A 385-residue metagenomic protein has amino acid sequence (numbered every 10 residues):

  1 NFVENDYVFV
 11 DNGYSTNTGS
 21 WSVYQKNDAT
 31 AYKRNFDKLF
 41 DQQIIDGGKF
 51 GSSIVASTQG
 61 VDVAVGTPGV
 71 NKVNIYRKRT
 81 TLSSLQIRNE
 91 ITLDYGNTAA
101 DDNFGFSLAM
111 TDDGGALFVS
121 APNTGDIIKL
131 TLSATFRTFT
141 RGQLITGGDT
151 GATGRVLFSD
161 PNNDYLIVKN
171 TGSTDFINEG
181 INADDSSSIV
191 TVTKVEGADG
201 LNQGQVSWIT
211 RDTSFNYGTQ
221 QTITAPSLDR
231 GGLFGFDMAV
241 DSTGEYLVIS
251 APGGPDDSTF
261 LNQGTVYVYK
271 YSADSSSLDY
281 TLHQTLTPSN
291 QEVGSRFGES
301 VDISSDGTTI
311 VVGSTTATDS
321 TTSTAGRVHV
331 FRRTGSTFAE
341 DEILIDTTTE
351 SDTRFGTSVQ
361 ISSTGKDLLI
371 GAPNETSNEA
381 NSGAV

Functional and structural regions predicted by a protein language model:
N1-G125, D199-V385: Conserved beta-strand/short-helix segments that make up beta-rich extracellular adhesion/recognition modules
N1-S15, W21-V23, G125-I177, D185-G200: Autoprocessing Asn-cyclization modules and mimics
